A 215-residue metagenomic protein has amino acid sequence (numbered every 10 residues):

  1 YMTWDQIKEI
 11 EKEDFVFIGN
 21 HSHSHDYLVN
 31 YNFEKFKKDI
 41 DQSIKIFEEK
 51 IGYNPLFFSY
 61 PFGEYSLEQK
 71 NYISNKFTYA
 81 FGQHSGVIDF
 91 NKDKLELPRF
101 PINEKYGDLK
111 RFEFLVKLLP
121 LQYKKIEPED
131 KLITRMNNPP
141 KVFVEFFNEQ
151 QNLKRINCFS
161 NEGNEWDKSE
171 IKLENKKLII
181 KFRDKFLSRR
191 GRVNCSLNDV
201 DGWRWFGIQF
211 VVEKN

Functional and structural regions predicted by a protein language model:
Y1-E68, N91-P98: Metal-dependent polysaccharide deacetylase catalytic core of the NodB/CE4 family, i.e., the active-site-bearing domain
Y1-M2, R99-N215: Terminal accessory/targeting
T3, F77-G86: Acidic, His- and aromatic-enriched active-site or binding-groove loops in soluble protein domains that engage sugars
D14-I18, S74-A80: Glycine-enriched alpha-helix->loop->beta-strand junction motifs that scaffold or abut catalytic
F62, H84-S85, F146: Active-site proximal loops enriched in glycine and acidic residues that flank catalytic Cys/His/Asp and coordinate
H84, L95-P98, I102: Extended amphipathic alpha-helical segments with heptad-repeat/coiled-coil character used for oligomerization, fusion
